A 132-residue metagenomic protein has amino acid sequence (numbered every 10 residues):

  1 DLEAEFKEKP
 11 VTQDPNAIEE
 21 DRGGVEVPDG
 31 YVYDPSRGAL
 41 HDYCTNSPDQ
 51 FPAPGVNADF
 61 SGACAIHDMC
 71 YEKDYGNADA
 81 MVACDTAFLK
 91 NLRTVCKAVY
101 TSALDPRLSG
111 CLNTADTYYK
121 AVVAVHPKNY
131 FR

Functional and structural regions predicted by a protein language model:
D1-R132: Extended terminal accessory/targeting regions
